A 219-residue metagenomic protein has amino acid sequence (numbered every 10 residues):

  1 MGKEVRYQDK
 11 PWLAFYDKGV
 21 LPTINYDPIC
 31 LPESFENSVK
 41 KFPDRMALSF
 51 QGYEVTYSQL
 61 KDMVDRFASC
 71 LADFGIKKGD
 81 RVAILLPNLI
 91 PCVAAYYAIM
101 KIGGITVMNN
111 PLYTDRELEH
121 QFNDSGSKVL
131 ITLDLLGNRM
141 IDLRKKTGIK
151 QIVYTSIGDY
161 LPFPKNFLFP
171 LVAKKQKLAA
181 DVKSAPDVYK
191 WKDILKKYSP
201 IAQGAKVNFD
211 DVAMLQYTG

Functional and structural regions predicted by a protein language model:
M1, K101-D193: Structural core segment of the AMP-binding/adenylate-forming
M1-I29: Flexible, non-catalytic linker and terminal segments flanking ANL/adenylate-forming cores
Q8, V39-D44: A short, compositionally biased
N25-D27, E36, D44-L89, V93-Y97 (+2 more regions): Conserved AMP-binding/adenylate-forming core of the ANL superfamily
L60, V82, I99, L130 (+2 more regions): Conserved S/T- and glycine-rich ATP-binding loop of Class I adenylate-forming
I76, D124, K146, K206-F209: Alpha-helix termination/capping residues and helix-transition junctions
L86-N88, L133-D134, D211: Helix N-cap/beta->alpha junction signal
A179-Y217: Conserved pre-ATP/AMP-binding loop-to-beta segment of ANL
